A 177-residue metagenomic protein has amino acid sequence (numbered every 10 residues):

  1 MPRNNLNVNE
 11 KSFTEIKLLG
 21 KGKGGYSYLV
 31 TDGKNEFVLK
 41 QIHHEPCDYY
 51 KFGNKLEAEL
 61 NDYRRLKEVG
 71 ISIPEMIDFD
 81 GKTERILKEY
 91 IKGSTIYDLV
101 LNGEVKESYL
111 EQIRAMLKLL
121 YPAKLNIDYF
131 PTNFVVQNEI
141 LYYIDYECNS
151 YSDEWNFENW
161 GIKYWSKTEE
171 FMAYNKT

Functional and structural regions predicted by a protein language model:
M1-K17: Juxta-kinase regulatory segment immediately upstream of eukaryotic protein kinase catalytic domains
E15-E57: ATP-binding glycine-rich loop module of kinase domains
F37, S72, I86, Y142-I144: Protein kinase-like catalytic core scaffold
K51-V69: The N-lobe alphaC helix and its flanking beta3-alphaC-beta4 segment of protein kinase-like domains, centered on
I71-L110: Conserved structural core of kinase catalytic domains
Q112-L119: Conserved hydrophobic core/spine positions of the Hanks-type protein kinase catalytic domain
P122-L125, Q137-T177: C-lobe/activation-segment region of protein kinase-like
Y129-F134: Hydrophobic residue at the +6 position relative to the catalytic HRD Asp in the kinase catalytic loop
